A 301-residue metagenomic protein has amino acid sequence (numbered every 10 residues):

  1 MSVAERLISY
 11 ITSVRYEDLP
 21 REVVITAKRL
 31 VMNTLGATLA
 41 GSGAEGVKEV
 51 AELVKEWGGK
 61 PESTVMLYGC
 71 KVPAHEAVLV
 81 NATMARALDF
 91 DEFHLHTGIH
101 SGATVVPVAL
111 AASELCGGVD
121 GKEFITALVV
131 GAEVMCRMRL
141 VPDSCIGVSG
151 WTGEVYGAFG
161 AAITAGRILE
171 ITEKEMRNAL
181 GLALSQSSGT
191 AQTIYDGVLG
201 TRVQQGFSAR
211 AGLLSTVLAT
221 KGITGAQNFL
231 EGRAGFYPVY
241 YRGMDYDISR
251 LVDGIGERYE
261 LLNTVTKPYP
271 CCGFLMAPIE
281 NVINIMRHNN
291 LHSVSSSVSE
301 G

Functional and structural regions predicted by a protein language model:
M1-L262: N-terminal core-entry segment
V31, E114, V294-E300: Compositionally biased regions
G254-S299: A conserved active-site cap/scaffold subdomain adjacent to cofactor or substrate pockets
